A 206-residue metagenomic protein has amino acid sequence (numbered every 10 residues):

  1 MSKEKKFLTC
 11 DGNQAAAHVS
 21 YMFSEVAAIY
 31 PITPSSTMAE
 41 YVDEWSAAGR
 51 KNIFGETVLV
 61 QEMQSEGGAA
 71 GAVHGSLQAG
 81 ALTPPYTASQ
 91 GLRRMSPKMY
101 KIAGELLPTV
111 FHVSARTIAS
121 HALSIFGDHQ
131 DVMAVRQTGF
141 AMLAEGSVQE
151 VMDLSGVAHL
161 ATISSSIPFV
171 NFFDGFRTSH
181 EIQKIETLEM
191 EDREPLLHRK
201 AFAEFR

Functional and structural regions predicted by a protein language model:
M1-A134, G139, G156, G175-F176: Thiamine diphosphate
F54-V58, F169-R206: Conformationally flexible catalytic loops at phosphate/diphosphate-handling active centers
G104, A158, I185-T187: Short basic, glycine-rich beta-strand/loop surfaces that mediate nucleic-acid
L123-G175, R199-K200: Conserved thiamine diphosphate
